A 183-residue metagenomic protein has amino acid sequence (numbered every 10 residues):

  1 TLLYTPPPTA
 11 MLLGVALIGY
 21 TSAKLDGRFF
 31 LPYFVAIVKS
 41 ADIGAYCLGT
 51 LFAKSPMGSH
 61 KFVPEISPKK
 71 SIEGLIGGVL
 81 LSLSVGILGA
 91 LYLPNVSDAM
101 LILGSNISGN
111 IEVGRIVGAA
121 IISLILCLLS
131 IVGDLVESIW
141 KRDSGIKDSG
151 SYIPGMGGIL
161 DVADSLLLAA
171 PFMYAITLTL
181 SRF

Functional and structural regions predicted by a protein language model:
T1-L168: Interhelical loop and helix-boundary elements at the membrane-water interface of polytopic inner-membrane proteins
A175-F183: Juxtamembrane boundary at the C-terminal end of a transmembrane helix
